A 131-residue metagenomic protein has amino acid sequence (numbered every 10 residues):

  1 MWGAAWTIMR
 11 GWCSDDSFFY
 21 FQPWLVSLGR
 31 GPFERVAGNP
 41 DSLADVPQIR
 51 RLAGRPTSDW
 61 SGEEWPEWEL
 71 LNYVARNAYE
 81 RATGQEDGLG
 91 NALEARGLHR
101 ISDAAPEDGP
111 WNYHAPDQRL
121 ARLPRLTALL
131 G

Functional and structural regions predicted by a protein language model:
M1-G54: Core of folded catalytic or high-affinity ligand/protein-binding domains in predominantly eukaryotic proteins
W2, Y20, P56, S61-E64 (+1 more regions): Acidic, low-complexity intrinsically disordered regions
A5, Q22, P32-V36, I49 (+4 more regions): Generic structural signal of hydrophobic/aromatic residues within well-ordered alpha-helices of folded domains
R10, Q22, W60, E64 (+1 more regions): Generic alpha-helical structural element
L28, E67, A115-Q118: Non-membrane alpha-helical secondary structure
S58-Q85, R125-A128: A conserved mid-domain beta-alpha-beta active-site/ligand-binding segment of alpha/beta enzyme cores
Y79-G131: Long, solvent-exposed, polar/charged low-complexity segments
